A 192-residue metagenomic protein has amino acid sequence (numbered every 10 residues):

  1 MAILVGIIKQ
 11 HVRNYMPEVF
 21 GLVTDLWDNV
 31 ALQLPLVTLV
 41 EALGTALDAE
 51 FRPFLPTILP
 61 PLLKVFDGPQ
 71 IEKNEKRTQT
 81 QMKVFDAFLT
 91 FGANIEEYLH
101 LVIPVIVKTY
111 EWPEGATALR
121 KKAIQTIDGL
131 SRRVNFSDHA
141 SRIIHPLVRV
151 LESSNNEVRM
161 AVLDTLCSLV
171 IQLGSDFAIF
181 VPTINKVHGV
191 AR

Functional and structural regions predicted by a protein language model:
M1-R192: Karyopherin-beta/Importin-beta family HEAT-repeat alpha-solenoid scaffold
